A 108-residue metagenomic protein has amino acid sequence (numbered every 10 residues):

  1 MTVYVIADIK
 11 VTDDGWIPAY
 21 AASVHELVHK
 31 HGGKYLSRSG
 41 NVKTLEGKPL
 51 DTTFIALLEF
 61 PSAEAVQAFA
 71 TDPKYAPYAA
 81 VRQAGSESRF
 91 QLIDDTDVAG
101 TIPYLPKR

Functional and structural regions predicted by a protein language model:
M1-P73, D94-R108: Short S/T/G/P-rich N-terminal loop/turn motif that feeds into the first structured element of a domain
A76-Q91: C-terminal structural segments of small proteins and small subunits
